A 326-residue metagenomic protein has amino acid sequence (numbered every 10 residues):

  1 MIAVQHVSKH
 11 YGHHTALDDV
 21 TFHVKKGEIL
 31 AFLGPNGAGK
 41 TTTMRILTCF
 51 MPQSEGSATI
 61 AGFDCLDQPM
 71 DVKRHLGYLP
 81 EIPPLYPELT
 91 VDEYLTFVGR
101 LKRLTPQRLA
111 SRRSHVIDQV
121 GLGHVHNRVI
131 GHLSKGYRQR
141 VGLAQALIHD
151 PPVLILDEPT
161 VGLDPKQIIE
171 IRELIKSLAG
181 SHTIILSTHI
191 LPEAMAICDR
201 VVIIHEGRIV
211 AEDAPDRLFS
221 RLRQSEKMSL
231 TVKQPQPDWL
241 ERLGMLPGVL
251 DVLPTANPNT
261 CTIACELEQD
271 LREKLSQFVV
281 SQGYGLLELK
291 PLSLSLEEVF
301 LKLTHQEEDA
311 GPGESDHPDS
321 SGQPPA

Functional and structural regions predicted by a protein language model:
I2-V4, K9-A211: ABC transporter nucleotide-binding domains
K26, H124, V232-Q234, C265-Q269 (+1 more regions): Non-catalytic surface loops within mature trypsin-like serine protease
R112, I130, A256-N257, L292: Residue-level "edge-of-site" marker
G121, G248-L253, G285-K290: A short linear hydrophobic-aromatic micro-motif
E173-E266: ABC transporter nucleotide-binding domain
E266-A326: C-terminal coupling/interaction segments
